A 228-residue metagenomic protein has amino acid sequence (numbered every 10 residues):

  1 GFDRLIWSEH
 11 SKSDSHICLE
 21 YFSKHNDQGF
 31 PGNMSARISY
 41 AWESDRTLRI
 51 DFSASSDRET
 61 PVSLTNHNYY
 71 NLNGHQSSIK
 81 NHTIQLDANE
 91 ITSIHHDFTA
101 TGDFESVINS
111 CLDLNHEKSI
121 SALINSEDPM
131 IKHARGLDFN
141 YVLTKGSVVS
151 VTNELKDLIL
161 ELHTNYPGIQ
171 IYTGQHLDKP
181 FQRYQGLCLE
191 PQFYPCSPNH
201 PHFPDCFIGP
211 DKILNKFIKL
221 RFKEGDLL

Functional and structural regions predicted by a protein language model:
G1-L228: An exposed, glycine/acidic-rich loop-and-rim segment of catalytic or binding clefts
